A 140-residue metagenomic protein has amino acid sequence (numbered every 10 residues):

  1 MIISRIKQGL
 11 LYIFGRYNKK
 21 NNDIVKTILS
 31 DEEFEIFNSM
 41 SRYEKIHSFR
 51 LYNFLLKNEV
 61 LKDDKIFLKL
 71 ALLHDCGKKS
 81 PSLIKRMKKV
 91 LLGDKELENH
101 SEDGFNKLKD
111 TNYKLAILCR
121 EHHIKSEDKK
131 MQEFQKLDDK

Functional and structural regions predicted by a protein language model:
M1-E35: Non-catalytic interface/linker regions that flank or bridge core catalytic/transmembrane domains
S4-K7, F49, L70: Non-catalytic, well-ordered alpha-helical scaffold segments
F34, N38-Y43, H47, F54-K140: Divalent metal-dependent catalytic cores for phosphoryl transfer on phosphate-bearing substrates
